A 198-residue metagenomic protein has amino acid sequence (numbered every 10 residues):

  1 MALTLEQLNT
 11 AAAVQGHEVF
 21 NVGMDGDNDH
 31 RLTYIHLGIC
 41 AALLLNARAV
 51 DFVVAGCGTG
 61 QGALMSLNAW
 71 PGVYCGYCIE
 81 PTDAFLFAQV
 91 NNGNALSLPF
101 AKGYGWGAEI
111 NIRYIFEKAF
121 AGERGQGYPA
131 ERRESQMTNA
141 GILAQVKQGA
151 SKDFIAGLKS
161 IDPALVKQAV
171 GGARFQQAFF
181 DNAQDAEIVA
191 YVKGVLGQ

Functional and structural regions predicted by a protein language model:
M1-E6, T10, F85-Q198: C-terminal binding/interaction regions
A2, G38, G60-S66: Short glycine/serine/threonine-rich phosphate/pyrophosphate-binding segments that cradle anionic phosphate groups
N9-E18, A69-G72: Short helix-loop-beta junction
G16-R31: A short beta-strand-loop structural module common to alpha/beta enzyme folds
M24-D25, C78-A84, F100-K102: Short, acidic/turn-prone active-site loops that include or flank metal/cofactor- and phosphate-binding residues
Y34-V53: Short, structured active-site "lid" loops
D51-A55, Y74-G76, G93-S97: Structural motif
G62-C75, I79-D83: Short Gly/Thr/Asp-enriched flexible loops that form oxyanion-binding sites at enzyme active sites
